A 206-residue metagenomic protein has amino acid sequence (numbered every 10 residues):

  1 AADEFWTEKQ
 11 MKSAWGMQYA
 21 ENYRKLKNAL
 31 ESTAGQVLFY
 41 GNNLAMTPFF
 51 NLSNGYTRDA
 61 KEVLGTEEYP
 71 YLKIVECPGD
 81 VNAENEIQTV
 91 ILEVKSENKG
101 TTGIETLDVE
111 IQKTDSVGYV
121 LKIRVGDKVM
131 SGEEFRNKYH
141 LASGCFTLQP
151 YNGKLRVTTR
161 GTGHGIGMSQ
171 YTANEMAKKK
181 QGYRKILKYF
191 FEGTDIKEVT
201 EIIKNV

Functional and structural regions predicted by a protein language model:
A1-V206: Conserved, single-site charged/polar hotspot
